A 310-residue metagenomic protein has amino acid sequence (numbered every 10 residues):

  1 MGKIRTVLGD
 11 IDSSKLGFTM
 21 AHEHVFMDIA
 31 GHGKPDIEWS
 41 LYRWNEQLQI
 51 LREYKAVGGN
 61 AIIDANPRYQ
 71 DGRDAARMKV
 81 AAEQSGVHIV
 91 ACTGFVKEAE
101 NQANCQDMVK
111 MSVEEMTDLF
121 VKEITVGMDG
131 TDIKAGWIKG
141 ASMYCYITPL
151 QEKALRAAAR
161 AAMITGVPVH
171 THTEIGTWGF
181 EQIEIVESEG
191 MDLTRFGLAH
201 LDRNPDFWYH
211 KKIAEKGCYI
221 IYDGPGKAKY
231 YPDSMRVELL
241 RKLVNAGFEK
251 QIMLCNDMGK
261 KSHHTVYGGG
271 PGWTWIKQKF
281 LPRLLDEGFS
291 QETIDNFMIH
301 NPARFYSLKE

Functional and structural regions predicted by a protein language model:
M1-H32: Replace "His-x-His-based motif
G2-G9, W275-E310: Mid-to-C-terminal alpha-helical segments outside catalytic/metal-binding sites
G17-F26, K34-H88, E114-I133: Alpha-helical scaffold segments that flank or form the walls of functional sites
H22, I62, F95, A162 (+4 more regions): Divalent metal-coordination and catalytic microenvironments
I29-G33, A75, N101, W178-I185 (+5 more regions): Histidine/acidic-residue-rich catalytic or RNA/ligand-binding cores of hydrolases and nuclease-related proteins
V80-E83, H88-V90, G94-M163, Y219 (+1 more regions): Active-site gating/metal-coordination segments in enzymes
G127-P205: Divalent metal-binding pocket/active-site signature
D223-P225, F248-G270, I294-F297: Short acidic/histidine-rich active-site segments
